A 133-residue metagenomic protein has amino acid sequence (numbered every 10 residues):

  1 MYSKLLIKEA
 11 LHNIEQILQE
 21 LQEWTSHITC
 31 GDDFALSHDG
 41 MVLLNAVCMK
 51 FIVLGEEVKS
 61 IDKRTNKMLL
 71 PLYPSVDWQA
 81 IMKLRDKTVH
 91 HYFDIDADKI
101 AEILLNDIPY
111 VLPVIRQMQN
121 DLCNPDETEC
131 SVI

Functional and structural regions predicted by a protein language model:
M1-I133: Solvent-exposed interaction patches of small proteins and small membrane subunits
